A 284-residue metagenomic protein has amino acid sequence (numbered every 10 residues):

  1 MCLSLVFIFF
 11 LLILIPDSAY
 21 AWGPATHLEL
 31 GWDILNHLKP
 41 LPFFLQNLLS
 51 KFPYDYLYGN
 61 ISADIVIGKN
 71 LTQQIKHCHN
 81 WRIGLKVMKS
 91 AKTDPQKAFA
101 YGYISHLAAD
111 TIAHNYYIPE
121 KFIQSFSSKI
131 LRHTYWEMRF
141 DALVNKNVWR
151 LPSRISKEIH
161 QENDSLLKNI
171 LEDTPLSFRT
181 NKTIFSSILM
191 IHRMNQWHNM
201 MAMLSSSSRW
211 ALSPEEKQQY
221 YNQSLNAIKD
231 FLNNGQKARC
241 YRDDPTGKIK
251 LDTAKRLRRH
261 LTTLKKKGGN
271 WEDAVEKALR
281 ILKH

Functional and structural regions predicted by a protein language model:
C2-F99, A108-H284: N-terminal leader/auxiliary helical segments
G102-I104: Catalytic and binding regions of secreted/periplasmic enzymes and modules that target cell-wall glycans
